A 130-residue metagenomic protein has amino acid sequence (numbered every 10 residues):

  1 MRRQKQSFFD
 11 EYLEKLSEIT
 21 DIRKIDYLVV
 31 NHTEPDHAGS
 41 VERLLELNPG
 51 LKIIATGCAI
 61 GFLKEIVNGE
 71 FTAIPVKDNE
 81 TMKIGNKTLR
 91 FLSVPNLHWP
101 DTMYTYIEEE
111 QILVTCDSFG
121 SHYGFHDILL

Functional and structural regions predicted by a protein language model:
M1-L28, L47, L51: Pre-active-site segment of Zn-dependent metallo-hydrolases
R3-K5, T33, Q111, D117-S118: Active-site metal-binding loops of divalent metal-dependent hydrolases
K5, G39, I66-N68: Histidine-/acidic-rich catalytic cores in large beta-rich domains
K5-S7, E34-P35, V94-H98: Short beta->alpha connector loops
N31-H37, S121: Histidine-centered divalent metal-coordination motifs
G39-E46: Metal-dependent catalytic neighborhoods of phosphoester/phosphodiester hydrolases
G50, I54-T102: Metallo-beta-lactamase
T88-L130: Metallo-beta-lactamase
